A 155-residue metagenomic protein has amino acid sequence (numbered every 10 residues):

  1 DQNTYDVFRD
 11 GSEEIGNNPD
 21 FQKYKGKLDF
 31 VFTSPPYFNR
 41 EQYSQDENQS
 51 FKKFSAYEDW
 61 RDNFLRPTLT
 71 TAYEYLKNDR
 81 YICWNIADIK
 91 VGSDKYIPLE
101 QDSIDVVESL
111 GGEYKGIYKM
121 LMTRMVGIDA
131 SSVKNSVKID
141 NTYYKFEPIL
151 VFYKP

Functional and structural regions predicted by a protein language model:
D1-P155: Class I S-adenosyl-L-methionine-dependent methyltransferase catalytic core
